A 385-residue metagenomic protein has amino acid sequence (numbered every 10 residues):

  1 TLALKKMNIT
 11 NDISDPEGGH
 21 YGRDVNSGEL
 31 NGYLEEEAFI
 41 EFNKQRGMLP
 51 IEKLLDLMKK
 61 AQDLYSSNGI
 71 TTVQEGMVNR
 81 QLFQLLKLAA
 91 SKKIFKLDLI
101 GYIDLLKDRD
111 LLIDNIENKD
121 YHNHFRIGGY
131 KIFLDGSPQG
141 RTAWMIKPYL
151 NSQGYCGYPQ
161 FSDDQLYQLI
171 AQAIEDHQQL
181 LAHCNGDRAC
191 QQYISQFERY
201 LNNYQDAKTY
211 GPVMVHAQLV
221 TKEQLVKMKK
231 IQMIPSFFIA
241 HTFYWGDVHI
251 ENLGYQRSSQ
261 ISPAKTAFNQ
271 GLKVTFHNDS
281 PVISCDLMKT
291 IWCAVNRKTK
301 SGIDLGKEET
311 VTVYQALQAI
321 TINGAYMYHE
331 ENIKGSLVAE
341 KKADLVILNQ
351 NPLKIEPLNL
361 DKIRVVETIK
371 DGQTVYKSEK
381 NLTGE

Functional and structural regions predicted by a protein language model:
T1-I113, I132-A189, D206, G211 (+5 more regions): Divalent metal-binding segments
E17, F125-R126, H329-E330, D361-I363: Short, small/polar residue-rich loop motifs at catalytic or cofactor-binding pockets
L64, Y326-M327, V375: Short alpha-helical functional segments enriched in proximate histidine and acidic residues
A90-K92, I116-F125, M228-Q232: Acidic (Asp/Glu)-rich catalytic clusters
H124-T142, Q232-F243: Non-cysteine beta-strand/loop elements that form the S-adenosyl-L-methionine
Q172-L180, R188-P212, H216-A217, K222-K230 (+3 more regions): His/Asp/Glu-enriched, well-ordered alpha-helical/loop segment that forms or immediately abuts the divalent-metal
K377-E385: Glycine- and charge-enriched low-complexity intrinsically disordered segments
